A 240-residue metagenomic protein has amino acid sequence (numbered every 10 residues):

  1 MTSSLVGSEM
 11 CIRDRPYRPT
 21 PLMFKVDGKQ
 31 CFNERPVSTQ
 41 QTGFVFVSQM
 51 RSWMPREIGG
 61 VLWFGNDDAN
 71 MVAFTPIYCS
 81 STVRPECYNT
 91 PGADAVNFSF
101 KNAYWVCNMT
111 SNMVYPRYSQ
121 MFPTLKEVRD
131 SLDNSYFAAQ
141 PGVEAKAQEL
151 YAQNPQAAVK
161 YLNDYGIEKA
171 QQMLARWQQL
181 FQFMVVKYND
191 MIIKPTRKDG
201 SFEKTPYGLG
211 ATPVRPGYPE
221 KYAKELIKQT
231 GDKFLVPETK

Functional and structural regions predicted by a protein language model:
M1-E9: Single conserved hydrophobic/aromatic residue that forms the stacking wall/gate of nucleotide- or nucleobase-binding
S3, T42-F44: Residue-level signal for functionally critical sites in structured catalytic/ligand-binding pockets
S8, I12-Q30, G200, K204-L209: Surface-exposed intrinsically disordered loops and tails
S8, P76-Y78: A generic structural motif
D27-G28, S38-Q40: Short, glycine/acidic-rich beta->alpha junctions
F32-E34: Active-site-proximal, Lys/Arg-enriched surface segment that forms a nucleic-acid-binding/basic interface patch
P36-V37, F44-S48, W53-P76: Long C-terminal appendages of very large multidomain proteins
N66-A69, Y78-K240: Charged low-complexity "KEKE/polyampholyte" interaction tracts
